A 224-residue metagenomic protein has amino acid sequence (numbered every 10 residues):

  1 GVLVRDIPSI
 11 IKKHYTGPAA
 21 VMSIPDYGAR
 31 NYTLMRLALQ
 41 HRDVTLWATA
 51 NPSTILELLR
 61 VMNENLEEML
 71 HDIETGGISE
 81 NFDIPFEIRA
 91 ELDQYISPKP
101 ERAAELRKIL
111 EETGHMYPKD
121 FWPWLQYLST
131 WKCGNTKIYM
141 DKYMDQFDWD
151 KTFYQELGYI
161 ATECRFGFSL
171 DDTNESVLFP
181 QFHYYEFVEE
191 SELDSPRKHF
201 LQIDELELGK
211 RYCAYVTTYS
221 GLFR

Functional and structural regions predicted by a protein language model:
G1-R224: Active-site glycine/GP-rich loop and adjacent strand/helix microenvironment that borders small-molecule binding pockets
